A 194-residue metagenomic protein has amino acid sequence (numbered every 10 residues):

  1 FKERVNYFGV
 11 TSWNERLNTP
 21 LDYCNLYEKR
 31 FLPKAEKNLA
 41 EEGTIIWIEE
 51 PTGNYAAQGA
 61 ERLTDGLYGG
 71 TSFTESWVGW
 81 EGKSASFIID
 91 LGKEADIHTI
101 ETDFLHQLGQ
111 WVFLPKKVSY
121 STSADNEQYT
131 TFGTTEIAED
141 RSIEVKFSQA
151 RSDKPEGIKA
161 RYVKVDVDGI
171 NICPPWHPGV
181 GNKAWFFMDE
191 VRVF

Functional and structural regions predicted by a protein language model:
F1-E42: Catalytic domains of carbohydrate-active enzymes that cleave complex glycans
E3-V5, L17, G59, L63 (+1 more regions): Positively charged, low-complexity intrinsically disordered regions
K34-Y68: Predominantly extracellular/luminal regions of secreted and cell-surface proteins, especially disulfide-bonded
Y68-G133, Q149-F194: Aromatic, loop-rich ligand-recognition surfaces of beta-strand-rich domains
T131-R141: Solvent-exposed serine/threonine-rich low-complexity stretches and specific carbohydrate-binding patches
S142-K146: Short glycine-/Asp-/Thr-/Trp-enriched loop segments that recur within the blades of beta-propeller repeat domains
